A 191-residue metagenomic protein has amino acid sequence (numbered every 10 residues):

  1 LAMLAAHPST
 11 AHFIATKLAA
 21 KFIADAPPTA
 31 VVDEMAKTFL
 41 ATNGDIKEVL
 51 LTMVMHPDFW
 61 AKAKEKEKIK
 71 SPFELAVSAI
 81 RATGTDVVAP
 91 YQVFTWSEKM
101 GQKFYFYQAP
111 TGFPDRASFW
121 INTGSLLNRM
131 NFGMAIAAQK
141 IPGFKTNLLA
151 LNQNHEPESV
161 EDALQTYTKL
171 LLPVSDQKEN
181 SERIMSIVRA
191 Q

Functional and structural regions predicted by a protein language model:
L1-H7: Active-site cores of enzymes that catalyze phosphoryl transfer or operate on phosphate-rich substrates
H7, A11, A15-T42, L51-Q191: Flexible, low-complexity segments enriched for small/polar residues
K47-V49: Alpha-helical scaffolds flanking conserved acidic
